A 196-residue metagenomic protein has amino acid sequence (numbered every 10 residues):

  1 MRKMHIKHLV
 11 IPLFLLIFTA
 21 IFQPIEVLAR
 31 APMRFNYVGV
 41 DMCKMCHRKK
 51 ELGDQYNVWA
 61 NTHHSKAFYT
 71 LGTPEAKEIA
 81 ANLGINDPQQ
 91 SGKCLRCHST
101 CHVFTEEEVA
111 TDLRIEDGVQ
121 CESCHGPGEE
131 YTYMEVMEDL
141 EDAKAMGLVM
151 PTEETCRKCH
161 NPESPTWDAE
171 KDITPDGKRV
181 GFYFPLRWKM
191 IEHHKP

Functional and structural regions predicted by a protein language model:
M1-K7: N-terminal secretory signal peptides that target proteins for export/translocation
H8, P12, F104-E106: Short secondary-structure capping/junction motifs at helix and strand boundaries
I11-I21: Bacterial N-terminal signal peptides
I25-G118, E122, G128-P151, E170-P196: Sequence context of c-type cytochrome heme-c attachment sites
T152-C159: Alpha-helical multi-pass transmembrane bundles of energy-transducing inner-membrane proteins
